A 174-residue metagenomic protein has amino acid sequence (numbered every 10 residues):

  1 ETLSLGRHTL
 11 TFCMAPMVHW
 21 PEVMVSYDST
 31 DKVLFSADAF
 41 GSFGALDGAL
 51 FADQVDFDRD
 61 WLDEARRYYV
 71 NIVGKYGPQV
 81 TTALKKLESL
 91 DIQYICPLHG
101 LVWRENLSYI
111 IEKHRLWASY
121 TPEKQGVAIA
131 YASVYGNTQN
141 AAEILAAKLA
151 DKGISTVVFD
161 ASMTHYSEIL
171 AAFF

Functional and structural regions predicted by a protein language model:
T2-V55: Catalytic core of the metallo-beta-lactamase
L10-P16, N71-Y76, G153-F159: Short, flexible loop segments at the rims of nucleotide/cofactor-binding pockets, characterized by
T30, I92, A171-F173: Short, well-ordered alpha-helix to beta-strand connector turns
S36, L98, F159: A cross-family glycoside hydrolase active-site/sugar-binding cleft signature
A39-G41, L101, S162-T164: Short glycine-enriched loops at secondary-structure junctions
F43-K124: Cap/insert and terminal regions of metallo-dependent hydrolase folds
N106-F174: N-terminal beta1-alpha1-beta2 submodule of the flavodoxin-like/Rossmannoid cofactor-binding fold
